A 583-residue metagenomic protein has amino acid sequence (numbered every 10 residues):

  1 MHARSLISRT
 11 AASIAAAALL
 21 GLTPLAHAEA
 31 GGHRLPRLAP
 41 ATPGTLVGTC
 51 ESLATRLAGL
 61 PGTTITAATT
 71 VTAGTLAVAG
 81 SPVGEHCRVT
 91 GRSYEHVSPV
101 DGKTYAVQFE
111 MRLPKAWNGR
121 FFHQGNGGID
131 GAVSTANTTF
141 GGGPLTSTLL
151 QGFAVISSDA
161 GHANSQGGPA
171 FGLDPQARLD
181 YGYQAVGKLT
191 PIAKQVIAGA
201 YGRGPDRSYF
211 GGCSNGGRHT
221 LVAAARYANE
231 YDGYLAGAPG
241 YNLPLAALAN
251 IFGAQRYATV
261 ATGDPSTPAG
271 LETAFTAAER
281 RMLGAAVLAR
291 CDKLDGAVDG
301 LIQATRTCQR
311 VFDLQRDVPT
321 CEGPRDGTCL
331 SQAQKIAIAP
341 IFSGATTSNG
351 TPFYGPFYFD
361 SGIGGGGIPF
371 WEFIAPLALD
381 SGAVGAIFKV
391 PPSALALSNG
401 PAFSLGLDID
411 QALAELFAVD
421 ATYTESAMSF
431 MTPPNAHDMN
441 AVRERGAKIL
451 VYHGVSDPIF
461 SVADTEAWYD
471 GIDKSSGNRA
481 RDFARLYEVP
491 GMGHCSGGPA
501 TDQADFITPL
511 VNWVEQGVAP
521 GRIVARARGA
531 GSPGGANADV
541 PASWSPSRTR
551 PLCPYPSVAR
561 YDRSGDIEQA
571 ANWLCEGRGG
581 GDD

Functional and structural regions predicted by a protein language model:
A11-T23: Bacterial N-terminal signal peptides
E29-R120, V133-T135, T139-G143, G284 (+5 more regions): Catalytic-loop region of hydrolases
P99-T104, V133-T138, Q166-G172, T220-R226 (+8 more regions): Short, solvent-exposed loop/turn and secondary-structure capping segments
N118, N126-G202, L248-A249, R256 (+2 more regions): Cap/lid segment of the alpha/beta-hydrolase catalytic domain
G212-G216, T220: Gly/Ala-rich beta-loop-alpha elbow adjacent to hydrolase catalytic centers
V222-A224, N229-S348, E488: A catalytic-pocket lid/entrance helix-loop region that shapes and gates access to the active site across common
V451-H453: Short beta-strand/loop motif that positions the catalytic acidic residue of the alpha/beta-hydrolase fold
F483-G497, G529-S532: Histidine-bearing beta->alpha loop at or near hydrolase active sites
